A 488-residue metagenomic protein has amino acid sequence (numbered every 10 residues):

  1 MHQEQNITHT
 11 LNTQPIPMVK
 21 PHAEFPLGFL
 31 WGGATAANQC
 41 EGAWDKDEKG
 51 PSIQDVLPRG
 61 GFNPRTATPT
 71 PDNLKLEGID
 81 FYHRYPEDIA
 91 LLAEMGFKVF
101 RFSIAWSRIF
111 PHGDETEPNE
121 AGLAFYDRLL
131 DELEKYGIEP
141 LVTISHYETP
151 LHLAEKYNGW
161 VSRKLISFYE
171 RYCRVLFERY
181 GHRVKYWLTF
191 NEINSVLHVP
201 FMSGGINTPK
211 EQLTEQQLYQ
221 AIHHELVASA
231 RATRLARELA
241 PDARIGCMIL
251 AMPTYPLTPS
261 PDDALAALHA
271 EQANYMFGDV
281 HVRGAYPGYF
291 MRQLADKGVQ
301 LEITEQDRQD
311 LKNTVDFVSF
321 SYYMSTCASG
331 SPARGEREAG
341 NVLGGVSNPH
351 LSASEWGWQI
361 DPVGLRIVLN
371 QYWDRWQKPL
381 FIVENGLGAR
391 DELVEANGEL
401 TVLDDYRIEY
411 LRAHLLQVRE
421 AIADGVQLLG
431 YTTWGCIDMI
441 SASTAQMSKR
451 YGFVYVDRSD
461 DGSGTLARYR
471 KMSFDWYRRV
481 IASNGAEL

Functional and structural regions predicted by a protein language model:
H2-P69, H112-D114, L123-L488: Active-site region of glycoside hydrolase catalytic domains
G28-L30, Y82, V99: A common structural microfeature
T70-R84, V161-R163: Active-site mouth loops of central-metabolism enzymes
R84-A105, N313-F317: Catalytic domains of carbohydrate-active enzymes, especially glycoside hydrolases
I104-P118: Glycine-rich, proline-tolerant flexible connector loops at the mouths of alpha/beta enzymes
